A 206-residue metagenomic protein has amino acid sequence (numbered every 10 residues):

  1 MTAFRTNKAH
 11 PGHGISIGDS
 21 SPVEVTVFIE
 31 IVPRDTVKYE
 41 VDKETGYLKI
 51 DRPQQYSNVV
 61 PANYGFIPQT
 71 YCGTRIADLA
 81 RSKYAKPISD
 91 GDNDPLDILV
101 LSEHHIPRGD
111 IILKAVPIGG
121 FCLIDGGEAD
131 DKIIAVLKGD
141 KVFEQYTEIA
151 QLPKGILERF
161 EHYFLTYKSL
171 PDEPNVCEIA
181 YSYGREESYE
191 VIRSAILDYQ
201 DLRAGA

Functional and structural regions predicted by a protein language model:
M1-A206: Hydrophobic N-terminal alpha-helices or hydrophobic patches in metabolic proteins across all domains of life
